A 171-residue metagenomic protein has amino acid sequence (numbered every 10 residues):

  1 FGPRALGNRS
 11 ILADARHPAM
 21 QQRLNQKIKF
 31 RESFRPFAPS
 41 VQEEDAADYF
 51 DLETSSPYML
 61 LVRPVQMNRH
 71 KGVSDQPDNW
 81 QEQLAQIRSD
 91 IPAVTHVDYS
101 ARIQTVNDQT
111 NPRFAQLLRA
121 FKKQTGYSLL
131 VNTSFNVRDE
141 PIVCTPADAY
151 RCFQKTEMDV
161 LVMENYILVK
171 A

Functional and structural regions predicted by a protein language model:
F1-A171: Flexible beta->alpha loop and helix N-cap segments adjacent to enzyme active/binding sites
